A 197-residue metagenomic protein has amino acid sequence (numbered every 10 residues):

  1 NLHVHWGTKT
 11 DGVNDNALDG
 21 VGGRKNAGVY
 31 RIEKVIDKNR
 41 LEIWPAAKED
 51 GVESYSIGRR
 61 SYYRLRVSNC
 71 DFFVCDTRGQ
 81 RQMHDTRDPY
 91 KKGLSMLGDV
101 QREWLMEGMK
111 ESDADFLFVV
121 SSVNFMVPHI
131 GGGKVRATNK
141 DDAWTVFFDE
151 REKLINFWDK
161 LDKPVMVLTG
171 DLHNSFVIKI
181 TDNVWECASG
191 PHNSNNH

Functional and structural regions predicted by a protein language model:
N1-H197: Long, structured stretches of catalytic cores involved in phosphate-ester chemistry, encompassing
